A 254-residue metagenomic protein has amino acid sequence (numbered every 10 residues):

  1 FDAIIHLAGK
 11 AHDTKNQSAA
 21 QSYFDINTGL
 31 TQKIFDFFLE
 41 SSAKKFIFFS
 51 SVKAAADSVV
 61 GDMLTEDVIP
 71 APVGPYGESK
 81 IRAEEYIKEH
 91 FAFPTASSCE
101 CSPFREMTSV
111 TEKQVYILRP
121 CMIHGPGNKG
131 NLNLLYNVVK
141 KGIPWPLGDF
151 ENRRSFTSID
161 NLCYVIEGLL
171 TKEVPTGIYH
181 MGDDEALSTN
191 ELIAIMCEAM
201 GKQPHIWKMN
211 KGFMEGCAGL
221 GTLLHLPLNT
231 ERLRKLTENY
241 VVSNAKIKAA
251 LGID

Functional and structural regions predicted by a protein language model:
F1-I26, F37-E40, A54-A55: NAD(P)H-binding glycine-rich loop region in Rossmannoid oxidoreductase-like domains and their noncatalytic homologs
A3, S22-K33, P70, G74 (+2 more regions): Glycine-rich NAD(P)-binding loop of the Rossmann-fold in SDR/ketoreductase-type enzymes
K33-P75, P94, T111: Conserved Rossmann-fold NAD(P)-dependent oxidoreductase catalytic core, especially the SDR/UDP-sugar
A71-P94, V110-Y116: Active-site Tyr-X1-5-Lys
G74, K113-L134: Flexible, glycine-rich beta-alpha linker
N128-L134, G148-L170, T176-G177: Substrate-positioning beta->alpha
K172-L228, N244: Mid/C-terminal beta-alpha module of Rossmann-like enzyme folds, strongest in SDR-family dehydrogenases/epimerases
L187, H205, L228-D254: C-terminal amphipathic/interface module of NAD(P)-dependent oxidoreductases and related NAD-binding regulators
